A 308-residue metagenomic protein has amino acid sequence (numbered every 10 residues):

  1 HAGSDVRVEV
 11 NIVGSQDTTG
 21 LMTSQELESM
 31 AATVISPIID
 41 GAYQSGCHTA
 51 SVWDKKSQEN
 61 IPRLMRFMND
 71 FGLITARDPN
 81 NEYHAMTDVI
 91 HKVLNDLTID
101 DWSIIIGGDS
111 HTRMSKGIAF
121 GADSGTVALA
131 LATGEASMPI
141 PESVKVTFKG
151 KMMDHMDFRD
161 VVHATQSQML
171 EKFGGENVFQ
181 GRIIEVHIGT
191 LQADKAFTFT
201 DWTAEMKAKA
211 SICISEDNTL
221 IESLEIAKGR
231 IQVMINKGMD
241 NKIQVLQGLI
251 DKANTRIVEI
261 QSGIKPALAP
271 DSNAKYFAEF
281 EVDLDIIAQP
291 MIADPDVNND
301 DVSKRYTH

Functional and structural regions predicted by a protein language model:
H1-H308: Fe-S-dependent hydro-lyases/dehydratases of central metabolism
